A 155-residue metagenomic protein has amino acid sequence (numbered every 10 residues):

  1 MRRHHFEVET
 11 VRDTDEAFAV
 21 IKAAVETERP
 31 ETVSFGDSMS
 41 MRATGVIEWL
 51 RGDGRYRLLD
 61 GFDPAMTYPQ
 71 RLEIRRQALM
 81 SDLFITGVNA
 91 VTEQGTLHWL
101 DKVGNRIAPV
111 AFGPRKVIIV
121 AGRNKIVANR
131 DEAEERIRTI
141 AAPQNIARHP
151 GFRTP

Functional and structural regions predicted by a protein language model:
M1-R75, M80-I85: N-terminal active-site beta-alpha-beta segment that forms phosphate/nucleotide-binding and substrate-recognition loops
L79-P155: Conserved phosphate- and dinucleotide-binding cores of soluble alpha/beta proteins, encompassing both enzyme active
